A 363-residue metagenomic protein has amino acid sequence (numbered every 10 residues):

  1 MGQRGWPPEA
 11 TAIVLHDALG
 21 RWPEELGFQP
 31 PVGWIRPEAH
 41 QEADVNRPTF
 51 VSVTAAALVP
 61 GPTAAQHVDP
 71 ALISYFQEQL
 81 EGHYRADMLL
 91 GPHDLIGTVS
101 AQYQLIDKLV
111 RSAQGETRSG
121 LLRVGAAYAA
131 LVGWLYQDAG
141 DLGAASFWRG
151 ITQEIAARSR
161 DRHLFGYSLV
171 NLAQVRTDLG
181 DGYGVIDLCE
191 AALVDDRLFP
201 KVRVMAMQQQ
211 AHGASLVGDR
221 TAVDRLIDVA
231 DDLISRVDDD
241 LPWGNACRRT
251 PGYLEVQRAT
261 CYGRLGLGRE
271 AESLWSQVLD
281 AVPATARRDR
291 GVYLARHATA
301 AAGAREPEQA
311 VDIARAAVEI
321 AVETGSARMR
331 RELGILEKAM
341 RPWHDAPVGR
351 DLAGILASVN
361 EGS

Functional and structural regions predicted by a protein language model:
M1-P7: Recognition helix of helix-turn-helix/homeodomain-like DNA-binding domains that insert into the DNA major groove
R4, E42-A43, P251: Residue-level marker of regulatory loop/turn positions in helix-turn-helix DNA-binding domains and in histidine
P7-E25: DNA major-groove recognition helix of helix-turn-helix/homeodomain DNA-binding modules
P8, E24-F28, T117-L121: Short N-terminal amphipathic alpha-helices
E24-S74: Compositionally biased, long intrinsically disordered regions
Q66-S363: Conserved binding/catalytic microenvironments
